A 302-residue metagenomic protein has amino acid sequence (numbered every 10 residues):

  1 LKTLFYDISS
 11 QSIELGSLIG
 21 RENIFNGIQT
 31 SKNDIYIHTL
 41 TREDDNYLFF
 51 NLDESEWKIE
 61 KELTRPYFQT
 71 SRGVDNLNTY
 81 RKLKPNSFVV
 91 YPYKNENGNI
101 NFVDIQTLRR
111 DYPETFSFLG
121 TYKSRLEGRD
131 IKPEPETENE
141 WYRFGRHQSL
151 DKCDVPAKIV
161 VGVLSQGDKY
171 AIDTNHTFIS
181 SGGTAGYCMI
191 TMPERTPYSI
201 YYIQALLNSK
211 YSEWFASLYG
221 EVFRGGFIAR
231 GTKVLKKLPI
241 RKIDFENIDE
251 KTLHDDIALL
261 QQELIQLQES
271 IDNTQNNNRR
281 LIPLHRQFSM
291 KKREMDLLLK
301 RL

Functional and structural regions predicted by a protein language model:
L1, S9, I13-L15, R241-L302: Non-catalytic DNA-recognition/assembly elements of restriction-modification systems
L1-T252: Polybasic, glycine- and aromatic-enriched phosphate-binding surface used to engage nucleic acids
